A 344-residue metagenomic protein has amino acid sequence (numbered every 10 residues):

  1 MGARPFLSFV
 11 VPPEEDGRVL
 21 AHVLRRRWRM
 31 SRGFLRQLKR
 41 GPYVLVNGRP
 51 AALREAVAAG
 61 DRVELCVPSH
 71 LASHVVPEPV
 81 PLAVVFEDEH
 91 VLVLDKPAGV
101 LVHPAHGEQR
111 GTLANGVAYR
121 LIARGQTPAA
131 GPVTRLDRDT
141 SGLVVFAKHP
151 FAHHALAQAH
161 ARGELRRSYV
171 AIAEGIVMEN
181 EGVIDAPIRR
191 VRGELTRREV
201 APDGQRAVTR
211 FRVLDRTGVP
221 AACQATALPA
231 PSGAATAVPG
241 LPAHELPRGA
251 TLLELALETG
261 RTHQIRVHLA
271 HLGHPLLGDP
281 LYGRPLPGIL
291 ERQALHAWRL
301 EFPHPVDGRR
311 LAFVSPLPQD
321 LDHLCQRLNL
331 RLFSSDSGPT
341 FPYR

Functional and structural regions predicted by a protein language model:
M1-Q205, D215-L246, V314-L328, L332-R344: RNA pseudouridine synthases
R25-R27, E254-E258: A structural micro-motif recognizing beta-strand termini and the immediately following turn/loop segments
A52-A56, E254, R292: Short, surface-exposed secondary-structure edge patches
L156, R261-L269: Short beta-strand segments enriched for Tyr within beta-sheet-rich domains, predominantly fibronectin type III
V208, A250-L252, T262-Q264, L295-A297: Active-site lining segments that contact anionic ligands and/or coordinate catalytic metals
F211: Long C-terminal interaction/binding lobes of large macromolecular proteins
G218-P220, L269-A312: Phosphate/ribose-recognition catalytic cores of enzymes acting on nucleotide-derived substrates
E245, L257, H304-P305: Short, acidic, Ser/Thr-enriched surface-loop or helix-capping motifs
